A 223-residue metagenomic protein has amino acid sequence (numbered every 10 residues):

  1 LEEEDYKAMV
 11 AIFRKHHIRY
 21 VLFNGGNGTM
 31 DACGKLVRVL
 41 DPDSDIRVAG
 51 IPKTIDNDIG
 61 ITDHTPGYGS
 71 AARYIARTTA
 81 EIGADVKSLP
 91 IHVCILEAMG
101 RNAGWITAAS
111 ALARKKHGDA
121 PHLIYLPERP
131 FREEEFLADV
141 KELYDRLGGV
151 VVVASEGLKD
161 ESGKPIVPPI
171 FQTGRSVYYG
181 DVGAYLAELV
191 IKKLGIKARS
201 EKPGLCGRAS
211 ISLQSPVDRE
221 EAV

Functional and structural regions predicted by a protein language model:
L1-E2, G25-N27: N-terminal glycine-rich "phosphate-gripper" loop used for MgATP/nucleotide binding and carboxylate activation
L1-H16: Glycine-rich nucleotide/cofactor/substrate-binding loop typically near the N-terminus or early in the first domain
A11-I12, F23-G25, D31-K35, V39-L40 (+2 more regions): Accessory alpha-helical/coil subdomains and C-terminal extensions that flank or cap enzyme catalytic cores
R19: Short acidic/polar active-site loop segments enriched in Thr and Asp
I51-H64, S88-I91: Acidic/polar active-site rim loop that often engages polyanionic ligands
N57-I59, D160-P165, A209: Short acidic/His/Gly/Ser-rich catalytic and metal-binding motifs that mark active-site loops of diverse hydrolases
I61-A72, L213-V217: Short beta-strand elements at the ligand-binding edges of bilobed clamshell
L189-V223: C-terminal active-site/capping subdomain that shapes the small-molecule cofactor and substrate pocket of enzyme
